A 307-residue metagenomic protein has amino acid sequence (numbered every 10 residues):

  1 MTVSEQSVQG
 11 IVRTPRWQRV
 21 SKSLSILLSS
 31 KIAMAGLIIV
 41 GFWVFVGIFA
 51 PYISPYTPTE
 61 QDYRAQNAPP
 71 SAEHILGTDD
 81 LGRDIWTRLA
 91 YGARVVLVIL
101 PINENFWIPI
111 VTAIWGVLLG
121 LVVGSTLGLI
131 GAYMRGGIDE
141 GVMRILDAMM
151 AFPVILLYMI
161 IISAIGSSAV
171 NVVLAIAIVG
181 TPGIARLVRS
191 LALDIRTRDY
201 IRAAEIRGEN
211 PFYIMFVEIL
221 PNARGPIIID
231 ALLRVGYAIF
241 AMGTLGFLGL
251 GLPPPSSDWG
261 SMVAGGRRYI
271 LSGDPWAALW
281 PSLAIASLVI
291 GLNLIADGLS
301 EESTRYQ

Functional and structural regions predicted by a protein language model:
M1-I38, L294-Q307: Transmembrane alpha-helical segments of polytopic membrane transport and secretion proteins
T2-S4, I38, V46-L81, L248-S257: Hydrophobic alpha-helical transmembrane segments of membrane transport/permease proteins and related membrane-embedded
S23-L28, Y56-I114, A264-S282: Periplasmic/extracellular loop-to-transmembrane helix junction in inner-membrane transport proteins
I75, D79, I85, W107-I110 (+4 more regions): Generic hydrophobic transmembrane alpha-helix motif, especially the helices
R83-V95, R135-D139, M143, L193-T197 (+1 more regions): Amphipathic cytosolic juxtamembrane alpha-helices at the membrane-cytosol interface of multi-pass membrane transporters
V98-V123, F212-L245, L292: Transmembrane alpha-helices
I161-A164, I176, L191-A192, L233-R234 (+1 more regions): Glycine-rich helix-loop "coupling/hinge" segments at transmembrane-helix boundaries in multipass transporters
I162, A169, V179, G225 (+2 more regions): C-terminal transmembrane helix and the adjacent membrane-cytosol boundary/short C-terminal tail of inner/organellar
